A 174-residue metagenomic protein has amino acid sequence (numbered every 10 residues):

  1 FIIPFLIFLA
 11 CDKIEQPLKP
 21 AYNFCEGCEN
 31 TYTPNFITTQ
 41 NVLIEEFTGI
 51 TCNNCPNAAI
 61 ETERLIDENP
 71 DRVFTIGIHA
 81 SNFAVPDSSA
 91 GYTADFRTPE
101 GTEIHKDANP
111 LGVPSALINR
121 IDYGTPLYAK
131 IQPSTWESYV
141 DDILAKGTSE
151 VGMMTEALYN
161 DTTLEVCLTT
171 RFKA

Functional and structural regions predicted by a protein language model:
F1-L9: Bacterial N-terminal signal peptides
F8-Q40: Bacterial Sec-dependent N-terminal signal peptides
T31-S81: Local sequence-structure signature of Cys/Sec-based thiol-disulfide redox active-site neighborhoods
Q40, A58-E61, E100, Q132 (+1 more regions): Stable alpha-helical elements in mature extracytoplasmic
P70-P99: Thiol-based oxidoreductase modules, predominantly thioredoxin-like and allied folds used for disulfide exchange
P110-T148: Non-catalytic, surface beta->alpha helical segment in thiol-disulfide oxidoreductase systems
Y139-E165: Low-complexity, acidic Ser/Thr/Pro/Gly-rich terminal tails and inter-domain linkers that flank the onset of structured
L164-F172: Short, well-ordered beta-strand segments enriched in hydrophobic/aromatic residues
